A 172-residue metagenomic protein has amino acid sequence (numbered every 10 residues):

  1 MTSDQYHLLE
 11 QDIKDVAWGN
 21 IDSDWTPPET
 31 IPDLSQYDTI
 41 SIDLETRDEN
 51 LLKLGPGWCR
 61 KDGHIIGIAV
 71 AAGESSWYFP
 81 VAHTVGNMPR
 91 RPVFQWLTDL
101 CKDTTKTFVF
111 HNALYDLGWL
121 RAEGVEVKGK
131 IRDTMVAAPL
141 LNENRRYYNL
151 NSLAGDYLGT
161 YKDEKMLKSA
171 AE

Functional and structural regions predicted by a protein language model:
M1-S23, G63-I66, V70-E172: Active-site-proximal helix-loop-helix substrate-binding element of RNase H-like nuclease domains
T2-K53: DnaQ-like (DEDDh/DEDDy) 3′-5′ exonuclease domain used for proofreading and 3′-end trimming on nucleic acids
K53-G55, T105: Sparse, context-dependent recognition of short Cys/His-centered cofactor- or disulfide-binding micro-motifs
P56-R60: Short consensus segments that form the blades of beta-propeller domains, in both extracellular/periplasmic
